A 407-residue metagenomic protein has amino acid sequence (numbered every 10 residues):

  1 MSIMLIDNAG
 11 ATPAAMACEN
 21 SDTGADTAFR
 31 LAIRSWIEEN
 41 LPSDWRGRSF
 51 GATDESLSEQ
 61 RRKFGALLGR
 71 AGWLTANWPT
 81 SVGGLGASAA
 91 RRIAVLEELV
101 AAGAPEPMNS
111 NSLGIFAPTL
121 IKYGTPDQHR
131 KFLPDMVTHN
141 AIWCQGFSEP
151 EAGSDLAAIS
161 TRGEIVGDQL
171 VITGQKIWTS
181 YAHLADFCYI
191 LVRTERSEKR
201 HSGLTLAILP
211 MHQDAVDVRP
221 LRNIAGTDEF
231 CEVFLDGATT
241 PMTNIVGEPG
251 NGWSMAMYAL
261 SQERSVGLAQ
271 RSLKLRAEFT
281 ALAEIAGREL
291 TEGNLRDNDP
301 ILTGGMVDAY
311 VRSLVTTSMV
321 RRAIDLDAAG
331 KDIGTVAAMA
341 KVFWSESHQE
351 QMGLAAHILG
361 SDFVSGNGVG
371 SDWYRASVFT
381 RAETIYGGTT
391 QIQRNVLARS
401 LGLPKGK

Functional and structural regions predicted by a protein language model:
I3-C18, A90, A94-V95, I115 (+3 more regions): Glycine-rich phosphate/cofactor-binding loops in nucleotide/flavin-utilizing enzymes
W45-D54, T291-D297, L314-G368: C-terminal helix-coil-helix/basic helical segment that borders enzyme active sites and/or dimer interfaces and provides
R62-G65, G69-R130, P134-N140, Y181-F187 (+4 more regions): Internal helix-loop-helix
H139-F147: A short, Trp-centered hydrophobic/proline-enriched beta-strand micro-motif
T161-E164: A structural signal for short hydrophobic beta-strand segments in well-ordered beta-sheet cores
Q169, T173-R219: A short core secondary-structure module
I177-A182, I224-A225, A382-T389: Glycine-rich phosphate/pyrophosphate-binding beta-alpha loops
V216-V315, E383: Glycine-rich beta->alpha junctions and the first turn(s) of the following alpha-helix
